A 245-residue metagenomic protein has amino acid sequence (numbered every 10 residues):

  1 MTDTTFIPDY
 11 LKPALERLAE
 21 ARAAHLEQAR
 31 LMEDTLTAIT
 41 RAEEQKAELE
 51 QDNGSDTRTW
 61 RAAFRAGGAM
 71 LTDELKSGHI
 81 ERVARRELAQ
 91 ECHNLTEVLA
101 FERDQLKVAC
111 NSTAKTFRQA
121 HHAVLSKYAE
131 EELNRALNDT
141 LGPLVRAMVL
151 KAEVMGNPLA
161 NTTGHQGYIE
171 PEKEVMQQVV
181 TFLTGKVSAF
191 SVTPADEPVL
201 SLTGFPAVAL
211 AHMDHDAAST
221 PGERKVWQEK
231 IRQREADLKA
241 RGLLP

Functional and structural regions predicted by a protein language model:
M1-M32: Short, charge-rich amphipathic alpha-helices with coiled-coil/heptad character
T2-T5, T35-T40, T57-T59, T72 (+8 more regions): Residue-identity detector for threonine
D3, D9, D34, D52 (+7 more regions): Acidic-enriched, low-complexity/disordered segments with a strong bias for Aspartate over Glutamate
I7, L11-A14, V83, A89-T181 (+1 more regions): Elongated amphipathic alpha-helical scaffolds of membrane-associated proteins involved in membrane
D9-K12, K76, K225: Generic alpha-helical secondary structure signal
R17, R22, R30, R41 (+11 more regions): Arginine residue identity/basic-tract feature
E27-E91, L95-V124: Extended alpha-helical coiled-coil "stalk/arm" regions that act as elongated linkers or oligomerization scaffolds
G142-P245: C-terminal modules of long, charged coiled-coil scaffolds in eukaryotic assembly complexes
